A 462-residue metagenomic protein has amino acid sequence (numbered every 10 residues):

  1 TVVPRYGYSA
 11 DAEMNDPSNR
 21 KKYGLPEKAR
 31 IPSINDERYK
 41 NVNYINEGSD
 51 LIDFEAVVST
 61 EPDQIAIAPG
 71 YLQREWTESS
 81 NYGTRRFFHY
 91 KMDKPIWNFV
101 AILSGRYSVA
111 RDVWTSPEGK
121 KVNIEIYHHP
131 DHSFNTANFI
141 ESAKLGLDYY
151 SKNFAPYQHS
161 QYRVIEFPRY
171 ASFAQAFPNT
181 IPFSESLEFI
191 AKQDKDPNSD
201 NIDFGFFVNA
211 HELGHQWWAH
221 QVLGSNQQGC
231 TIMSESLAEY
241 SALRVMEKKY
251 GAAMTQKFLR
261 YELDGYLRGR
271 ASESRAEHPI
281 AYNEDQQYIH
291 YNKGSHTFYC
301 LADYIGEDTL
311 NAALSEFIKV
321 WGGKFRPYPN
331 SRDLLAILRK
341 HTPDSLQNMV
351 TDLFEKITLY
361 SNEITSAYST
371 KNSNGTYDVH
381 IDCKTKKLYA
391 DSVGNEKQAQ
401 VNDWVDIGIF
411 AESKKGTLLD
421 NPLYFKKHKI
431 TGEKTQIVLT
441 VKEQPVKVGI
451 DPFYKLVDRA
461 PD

Functional and structural regions predicted by a protein language model:
P4, S9-A210, Y240: Hydrophobic helix-coil surface modules that form long, contiguous segments used for peptide/substrate interaction
N43, H128-N138, Q227-Q228, E284-Q287 (+2 more regions): Second-shell loop/turn segments in exported
I65-A68, Q347, L359-I430, K434-P452: Beta-strand-rich binding/interaction modules
E118-N123, A210-W218, G265-A281, D308: Active-site-adjacent bridging/hinge elements
H132, Q158, Q287-I381: Amphipathic alpha-helical substructures
K144, Y149, A191, K195-K257 (+1 more regions): Zinc-dependent metallopeptidase catalytic helix centered on the HExxH motif and its immediate flanking segment
E235-I305, K324-R326: Acidic/His/Gly-enriched intrinsically disordered linker/tail segments that often contain short helix/coil "MoRF-like"
K455-D462: Edge beta-strands of extracellular beta-sandwich domains
